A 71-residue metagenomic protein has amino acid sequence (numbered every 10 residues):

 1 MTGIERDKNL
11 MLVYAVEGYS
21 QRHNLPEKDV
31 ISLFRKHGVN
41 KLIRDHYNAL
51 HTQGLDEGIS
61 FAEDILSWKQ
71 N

Functional and structural regions predicted by a protein language model:
M1-K28: N-terminal acidic leader/helix
L10-L12, S32, I59, S67: Low-complexity, compositionally biased segments
G18-H51: Amphipathic, hydrophobic secondary-structure cores in small proteins
N48-N71: Long, compositionally biased
